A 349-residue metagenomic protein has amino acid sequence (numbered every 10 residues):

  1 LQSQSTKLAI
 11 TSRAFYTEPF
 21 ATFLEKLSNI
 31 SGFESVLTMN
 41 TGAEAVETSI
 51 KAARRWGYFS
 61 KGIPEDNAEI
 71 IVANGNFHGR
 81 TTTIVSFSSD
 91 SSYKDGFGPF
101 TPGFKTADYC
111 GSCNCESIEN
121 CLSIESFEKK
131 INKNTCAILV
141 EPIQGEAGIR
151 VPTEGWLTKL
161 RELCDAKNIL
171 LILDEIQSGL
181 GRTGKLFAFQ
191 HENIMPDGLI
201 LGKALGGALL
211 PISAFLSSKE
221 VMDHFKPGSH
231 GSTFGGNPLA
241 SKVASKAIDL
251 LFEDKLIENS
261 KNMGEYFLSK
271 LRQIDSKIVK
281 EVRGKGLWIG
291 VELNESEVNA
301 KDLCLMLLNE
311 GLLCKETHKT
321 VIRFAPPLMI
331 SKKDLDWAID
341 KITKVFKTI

Functional and structural regions predicted by a protein language model:
L1-I349: Conserved N-terminal phosphate-binding loop of PLP-dependent enzymes in the Aspartate aminotransferase
